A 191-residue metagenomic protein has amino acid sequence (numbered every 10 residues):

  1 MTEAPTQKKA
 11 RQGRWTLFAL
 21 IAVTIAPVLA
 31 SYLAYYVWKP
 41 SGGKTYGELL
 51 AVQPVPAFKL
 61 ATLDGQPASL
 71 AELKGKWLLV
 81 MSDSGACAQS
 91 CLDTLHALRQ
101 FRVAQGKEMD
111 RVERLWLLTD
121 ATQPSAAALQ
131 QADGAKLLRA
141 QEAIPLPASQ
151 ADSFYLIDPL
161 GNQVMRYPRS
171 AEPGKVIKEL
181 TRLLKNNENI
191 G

Functional and structural regions predicted by a protein language model:
M1-R11: N-terminal Lys/Arg-rich, disordered targeting/topogenic segments
R14-Y35: Hydrophobic membrane-insertion alpha-helices, especially the h-region of bacterial N-terminal signal peptides
A22, L29, W38-A71: N-terminal "domain-start" segment that seeds a small globular fold
V55, L73-K76, M109-R111, S149: Extracytoplasmic
A71-L92, L98: Short active-site neighborhood of thiol/selenol oxidoreductases, capturing the structured segment around
L95-L115: Conserved helix-turn-beta segment immediately C-terminal to the redox Cys motif in thioredoxin-like folds
V112-L160: Short, internal strand/loop/helix patches that form the active-site neighborhood or redox-interaction surface
I144, P159-G191: Thiol-/selenol-based redox modules, centered on thioredoxin-like and closely related oxidoreductase domains
